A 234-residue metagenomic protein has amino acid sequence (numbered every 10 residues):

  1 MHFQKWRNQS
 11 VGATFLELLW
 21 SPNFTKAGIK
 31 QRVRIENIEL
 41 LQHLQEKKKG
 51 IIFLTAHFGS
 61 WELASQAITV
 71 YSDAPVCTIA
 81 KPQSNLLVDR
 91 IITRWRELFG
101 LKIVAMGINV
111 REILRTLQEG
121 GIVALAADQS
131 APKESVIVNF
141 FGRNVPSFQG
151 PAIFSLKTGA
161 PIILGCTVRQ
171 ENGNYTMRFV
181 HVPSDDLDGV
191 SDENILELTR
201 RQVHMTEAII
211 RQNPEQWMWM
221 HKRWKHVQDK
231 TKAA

Functional and structural regions predicted by a protein language model:
M1, K5, H43-Q45, V70 (+1 more regions): Non-catalytic C-terminal accessory region of glycerolipid acyltransferases and related lyso-lipid remodeling enzymes
M1-T55, I92-R94: Membrane-anchoring hydrophobic helices of lipid-metabolizing enzymes
W6, G28-Q31, A56-G59, P75-T78 (+1 more regions): Short acidic/polar alpha-helix capping motifs at helix-coil junctions
G28-V33, K81, L98-V104, G142 (+1 more regions): Short, flexible loop segments at the rims of nucleotide/cofactor-binding pockets, characterized by
I29, R34, I38-L40, L63-Q66 (+6 more regions): Short capping/connector residues at structural and topological boundaries
E36, I79, V180: Residues in well-ordered beta-strands of folded domains
K47-G107, S130-V136: Catalytic core of membrane glycerolipid acyltransferases/transacylases, capturing the structured, soluble-facing
